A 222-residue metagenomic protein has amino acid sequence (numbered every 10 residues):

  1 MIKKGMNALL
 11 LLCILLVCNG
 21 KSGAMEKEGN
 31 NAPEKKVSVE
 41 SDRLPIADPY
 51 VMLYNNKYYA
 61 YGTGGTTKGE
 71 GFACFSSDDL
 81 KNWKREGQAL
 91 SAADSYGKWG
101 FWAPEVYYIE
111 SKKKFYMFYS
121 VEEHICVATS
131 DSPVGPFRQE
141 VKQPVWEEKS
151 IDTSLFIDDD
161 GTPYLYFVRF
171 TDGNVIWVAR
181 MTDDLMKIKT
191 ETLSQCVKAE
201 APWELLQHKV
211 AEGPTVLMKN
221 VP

Functional and structural regions predicted by a protein language model:
M1-L9: Bacterial N-terminal signal peptides that target proteins for export
G5, G20-P222: Carbohydrate-active catalytic/glycan-binding domains of CAZyme proteins, especially the secreted or lumenal ectodomains
A8-V17: Bacterial N-terminal signal peptides
